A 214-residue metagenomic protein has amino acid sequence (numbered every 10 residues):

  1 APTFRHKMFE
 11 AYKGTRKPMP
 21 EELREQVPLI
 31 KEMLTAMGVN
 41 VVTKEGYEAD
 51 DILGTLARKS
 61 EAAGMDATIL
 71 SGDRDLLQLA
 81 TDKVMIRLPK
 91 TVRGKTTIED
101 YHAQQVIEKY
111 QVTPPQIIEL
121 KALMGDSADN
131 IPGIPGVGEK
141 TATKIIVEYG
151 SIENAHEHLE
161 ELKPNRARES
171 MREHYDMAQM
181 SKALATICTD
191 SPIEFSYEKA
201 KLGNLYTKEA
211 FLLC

Functional and structural regions predicted by a protein language model:
A1-L70, R74-T96, D100, M177-L205 (+1 more regions): Noncatalytic, basic helical substrate-engagement surface that gates or grips nucleic-acid strands
N40, A62, K83-M85, D100-C214: Non-catalytic nucleic-acid-binding/docking modules located in mid-to-C-terminal regions of nucleic-acid enzymes
